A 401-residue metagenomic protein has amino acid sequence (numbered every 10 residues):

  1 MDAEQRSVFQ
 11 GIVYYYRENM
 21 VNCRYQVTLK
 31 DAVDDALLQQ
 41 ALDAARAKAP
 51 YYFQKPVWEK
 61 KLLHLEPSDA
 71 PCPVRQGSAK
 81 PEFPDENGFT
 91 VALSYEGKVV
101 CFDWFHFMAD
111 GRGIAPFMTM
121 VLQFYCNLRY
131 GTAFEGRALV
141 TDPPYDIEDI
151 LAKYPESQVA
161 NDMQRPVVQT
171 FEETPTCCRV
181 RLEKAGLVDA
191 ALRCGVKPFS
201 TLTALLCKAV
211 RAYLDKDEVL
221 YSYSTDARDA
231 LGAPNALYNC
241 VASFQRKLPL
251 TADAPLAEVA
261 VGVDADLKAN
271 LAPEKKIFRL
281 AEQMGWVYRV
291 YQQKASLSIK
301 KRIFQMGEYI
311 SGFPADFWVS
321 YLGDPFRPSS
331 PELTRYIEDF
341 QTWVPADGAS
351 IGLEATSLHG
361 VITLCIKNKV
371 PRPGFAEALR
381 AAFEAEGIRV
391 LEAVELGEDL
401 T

Functional and structural regions predicted by a protein language model:
M1-K61, S68-A92, R211-T401: Acyl-thioester-dependent acyl-group transfer interface
D2-V8, M108-D189, F383-T401: Non-catalytic, low-complexity flexible loops and terminal extensions
K30-A49, D103-T119, V180-D215, L364 (+1 more regions): Acyl activation and transfer enzymes in specialized metabolism, enriched for ANL adenylate-forming modules
K48-K55, L128-Y145, A185-T201, M306-Y321: Short, charge-rich amphipathic segments
E59-S68, T132-Y154, F199-R211, W318-S330: Charged, low-complexity, helix/coiled-coil-prone segments
P81-G131, L139-P143, I147-I150, T356-F375 (+1 more regions): Histidine-centered acyl-transfer/condensation active-site motif and its immediate structural neighborhood
P84-F89, Q169-C177, C194-V196, T201-L205: Recognition helices and adjacent regulatory flanks at domain boundaries
